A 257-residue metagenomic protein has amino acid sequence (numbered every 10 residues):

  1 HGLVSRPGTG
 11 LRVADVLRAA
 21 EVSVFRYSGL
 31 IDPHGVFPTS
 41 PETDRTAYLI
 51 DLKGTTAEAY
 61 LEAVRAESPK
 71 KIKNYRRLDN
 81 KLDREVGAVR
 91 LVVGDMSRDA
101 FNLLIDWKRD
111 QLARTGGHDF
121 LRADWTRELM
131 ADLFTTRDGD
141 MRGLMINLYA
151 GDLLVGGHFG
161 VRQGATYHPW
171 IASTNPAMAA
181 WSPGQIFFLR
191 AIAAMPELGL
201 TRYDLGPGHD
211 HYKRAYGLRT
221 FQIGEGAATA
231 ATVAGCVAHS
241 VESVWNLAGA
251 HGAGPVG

Functional and structural regions predicted by a protein language model:
H1-T46, V161-F221: Acyl-donor binding region in acyl/amide transferases
L3, L121, G226: Short clusters of hydrophobic/aromatic residues that line enzyme substrate/ligand-binding pockets
P7, V93-G94, A123, A231-V233: Intrinsic-disorder/low-complexity, polar/charged segments
T9, S97, S173-N175, T229-T232: Short, solvent-exposed coil/turn elements at secondary-structure transition points
S28-A180: A conserved beta-strand-loop-helix scaffold within acyl/acetyltransferase catalytic domains
H34-A66, G164, L198-G257: Active-site/acyl-donor-binding loops of N-acyltransferases
V64-K73, V89-G94, M130-T136, P169 (+4 more regions): Noncatalytic linker/hinge segments flanking ATPase motor cores
